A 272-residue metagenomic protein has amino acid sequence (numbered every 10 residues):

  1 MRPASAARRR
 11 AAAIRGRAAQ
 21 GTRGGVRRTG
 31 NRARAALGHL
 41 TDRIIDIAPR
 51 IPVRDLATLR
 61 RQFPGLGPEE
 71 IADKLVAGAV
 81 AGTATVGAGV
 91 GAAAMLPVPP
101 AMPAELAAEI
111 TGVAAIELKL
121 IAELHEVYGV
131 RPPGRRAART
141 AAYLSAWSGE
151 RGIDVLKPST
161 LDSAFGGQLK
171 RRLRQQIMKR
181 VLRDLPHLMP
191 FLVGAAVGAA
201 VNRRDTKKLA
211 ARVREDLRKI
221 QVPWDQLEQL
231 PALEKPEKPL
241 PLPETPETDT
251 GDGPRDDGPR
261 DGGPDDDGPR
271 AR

Functional and structural regions predicted by a protein language model:
M1-V86, L120-R272: Terminal, membrane-proximal amphipathic helices and intrinsically disordered targeting/regulatory segments
E70-K119: Long, highly hydrophobic alpha-helical transmembrane signal-anchor segments
